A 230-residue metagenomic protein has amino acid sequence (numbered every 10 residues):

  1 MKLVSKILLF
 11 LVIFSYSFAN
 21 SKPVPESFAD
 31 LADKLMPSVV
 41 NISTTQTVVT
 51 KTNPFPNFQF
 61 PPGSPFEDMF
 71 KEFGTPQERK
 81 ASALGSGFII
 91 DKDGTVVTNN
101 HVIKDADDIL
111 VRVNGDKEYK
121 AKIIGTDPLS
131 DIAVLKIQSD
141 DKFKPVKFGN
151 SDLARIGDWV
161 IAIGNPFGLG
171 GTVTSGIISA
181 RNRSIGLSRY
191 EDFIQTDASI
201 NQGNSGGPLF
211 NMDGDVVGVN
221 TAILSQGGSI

Functional and structural regions predicted by a protein language model:
M1-K6: Positively charged n-region of N-terminal signal peptides that target proteins for export
I7-Y16: Bacterial N-terminal signal peptides
A19-I230: Serine-dependent protease modules
